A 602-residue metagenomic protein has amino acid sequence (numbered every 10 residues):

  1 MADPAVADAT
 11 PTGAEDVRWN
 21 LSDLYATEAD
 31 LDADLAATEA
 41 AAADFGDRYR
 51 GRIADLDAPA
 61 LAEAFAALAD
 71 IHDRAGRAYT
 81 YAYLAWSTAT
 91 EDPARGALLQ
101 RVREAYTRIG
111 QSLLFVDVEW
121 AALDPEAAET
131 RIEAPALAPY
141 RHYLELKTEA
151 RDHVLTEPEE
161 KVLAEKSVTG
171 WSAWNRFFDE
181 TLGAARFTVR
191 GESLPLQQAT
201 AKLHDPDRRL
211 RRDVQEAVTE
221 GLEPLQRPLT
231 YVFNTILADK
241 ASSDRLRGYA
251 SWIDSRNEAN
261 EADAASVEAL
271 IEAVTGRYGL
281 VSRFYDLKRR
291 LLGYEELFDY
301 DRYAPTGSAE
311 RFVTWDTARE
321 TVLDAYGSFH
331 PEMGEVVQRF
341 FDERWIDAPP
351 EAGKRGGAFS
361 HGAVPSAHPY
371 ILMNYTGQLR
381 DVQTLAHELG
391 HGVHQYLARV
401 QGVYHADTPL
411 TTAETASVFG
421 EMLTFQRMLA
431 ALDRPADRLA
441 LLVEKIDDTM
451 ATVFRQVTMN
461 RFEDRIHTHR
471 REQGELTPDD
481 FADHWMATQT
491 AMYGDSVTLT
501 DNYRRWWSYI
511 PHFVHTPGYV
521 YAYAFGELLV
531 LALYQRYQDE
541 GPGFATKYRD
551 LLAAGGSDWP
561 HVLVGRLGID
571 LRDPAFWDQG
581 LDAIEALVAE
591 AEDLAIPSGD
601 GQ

Functional and structural regions predicted by a protein language model:
M1-S308, L594-G601: A well-structured
A2, A7, T12-E15, A26 (+11 more regions): C-terminal, non-catalytic "cap/extension" segments appended to globular domains
A122-A127, I236-L246, D286-Y300, E335-F341 (+3 more regions): Short, glycine/acidic-rich hinge or "gate" loops at secondary-structure transitions that mediate conformational
I271, T314-G334: Carboxylate/His-rich catalytic cores and anion/metal-binding grooves
S308-R311, E320, G402-H469: Acidic/histidine-rich catalytic neighborhood
R311-V313, I346-H368: Catalytic zinc-binding patch centered on the HExxH motif and its immediate surroundings that defines zinc-dependent
W315, S366-A386: Short pre-active-site segment immediately N-terminal to the catalytic Zn-binding motif
G390-Y404: Catalytic Zn2+-binding segment of zinc metalloproteases
